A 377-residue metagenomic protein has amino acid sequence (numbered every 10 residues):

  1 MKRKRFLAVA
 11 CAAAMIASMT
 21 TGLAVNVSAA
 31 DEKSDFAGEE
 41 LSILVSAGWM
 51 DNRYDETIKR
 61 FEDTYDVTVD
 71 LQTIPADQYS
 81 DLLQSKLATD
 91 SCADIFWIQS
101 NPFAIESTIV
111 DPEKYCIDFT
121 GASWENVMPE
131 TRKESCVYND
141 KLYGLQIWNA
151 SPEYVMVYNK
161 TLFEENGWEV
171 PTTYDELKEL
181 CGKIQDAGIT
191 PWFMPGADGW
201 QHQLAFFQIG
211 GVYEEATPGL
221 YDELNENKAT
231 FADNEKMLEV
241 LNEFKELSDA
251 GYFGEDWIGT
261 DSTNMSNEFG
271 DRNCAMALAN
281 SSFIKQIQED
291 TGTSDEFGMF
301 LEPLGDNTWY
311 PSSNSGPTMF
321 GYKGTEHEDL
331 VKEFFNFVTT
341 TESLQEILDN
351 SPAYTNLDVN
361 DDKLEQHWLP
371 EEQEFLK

Functional and structural regions predicted by a protein language model:
E32-D35, N101-V155, K178, A205 (+2 more regions): Hinge/lid segment of periplasmic solute-binding proteins
S34-D35, I117-E130, E169, Y213-E239 (+2 more regions): Short, solvent-exposed loop/beta-turn-alpha elements that line the ligand-binding surface or hinge of extracytoplasmic
A37-G48, V67-Q72, D94-I95, Y143 (+1 more regions): Short, well-ordered beta-strand elements
K59, D63-T64, T89, E165-N166 (+2 more regions): Extracytoplasmic/periplasmic substrate-recognition and gating elements
R60-E130, V137, T161-T172, N267-E268 (+2 more regions): Extracytoplasmic "Venus flytrap"/periplasmic binding protein-like
Y138-N139, Y143-Q146, K178-A229, C274: Extracytoplasmic/periplasmic solute-binding protein
K183, N225-W257: Glycine-centered hinge/linker elements that transmit conformational signals in sensory and ligand-binding systems
F297-L301, L348-K377: Long, aromatic- and glycine/proline-rich binding clefts that accommodate carbohydrate-like moieties
